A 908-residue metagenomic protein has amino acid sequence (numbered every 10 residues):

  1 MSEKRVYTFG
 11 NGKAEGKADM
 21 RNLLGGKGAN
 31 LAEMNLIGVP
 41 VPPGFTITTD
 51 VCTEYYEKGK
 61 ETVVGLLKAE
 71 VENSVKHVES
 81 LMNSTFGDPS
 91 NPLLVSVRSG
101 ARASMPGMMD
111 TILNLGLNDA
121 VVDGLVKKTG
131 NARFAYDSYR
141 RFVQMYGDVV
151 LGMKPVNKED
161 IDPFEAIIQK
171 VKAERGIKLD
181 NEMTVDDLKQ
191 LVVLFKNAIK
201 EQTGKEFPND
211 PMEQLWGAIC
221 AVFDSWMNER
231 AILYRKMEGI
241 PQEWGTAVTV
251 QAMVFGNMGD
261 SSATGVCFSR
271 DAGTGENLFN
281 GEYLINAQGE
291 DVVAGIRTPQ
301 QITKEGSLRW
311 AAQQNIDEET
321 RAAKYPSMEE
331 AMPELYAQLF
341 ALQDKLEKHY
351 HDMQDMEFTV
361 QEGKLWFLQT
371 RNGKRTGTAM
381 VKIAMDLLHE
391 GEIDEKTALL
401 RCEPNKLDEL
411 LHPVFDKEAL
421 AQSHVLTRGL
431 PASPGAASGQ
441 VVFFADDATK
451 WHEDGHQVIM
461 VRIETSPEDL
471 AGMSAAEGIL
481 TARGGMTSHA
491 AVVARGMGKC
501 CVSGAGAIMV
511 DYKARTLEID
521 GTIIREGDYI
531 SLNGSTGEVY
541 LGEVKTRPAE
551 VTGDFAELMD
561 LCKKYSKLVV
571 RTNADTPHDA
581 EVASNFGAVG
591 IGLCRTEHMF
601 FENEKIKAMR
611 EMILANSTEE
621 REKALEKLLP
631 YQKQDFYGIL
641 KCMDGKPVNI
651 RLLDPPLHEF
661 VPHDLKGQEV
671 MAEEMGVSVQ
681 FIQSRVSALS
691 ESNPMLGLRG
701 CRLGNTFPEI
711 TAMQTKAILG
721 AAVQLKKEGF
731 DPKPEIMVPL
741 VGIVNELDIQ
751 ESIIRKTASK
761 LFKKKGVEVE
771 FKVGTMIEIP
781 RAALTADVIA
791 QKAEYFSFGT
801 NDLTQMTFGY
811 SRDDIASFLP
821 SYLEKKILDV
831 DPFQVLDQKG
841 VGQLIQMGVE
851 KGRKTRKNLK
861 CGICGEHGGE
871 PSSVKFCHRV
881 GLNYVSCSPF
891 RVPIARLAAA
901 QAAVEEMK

Functional and structural regions predicted by a protein language model:
M1-S423, P431, K450, H456-I459 (+12 more regions): Nucleotide/phosphate-binding sheet-loop regions of phosphoryl- and nucleotidyl-transfer enzymes
F45, A482-G484, S503-G506, C594 (+2 more regions): Short beta->alpha connector loops at strand-helix junctions that form conserved, small/polar/Pro-enriched
K76, S80-D88, L517-I519, K727 (+1 more regions): Short mixed-charge
R98-S99, V551, L561-K908: Conserved alpha/beta-domain cores
T249, V442, I459-V461, L480 (+3 more regions): Structural motif
K364-W366, I459, I463-S474, M486-V493 (+7 more regions): Glycine-rich phosphate/ribose-binding loops and adjacent secondary-structure elements that form binding surfaces
R428-E468, I519-E557: Extended, non-globular alpha-helical segments
E477-R483, C501, G862: A short, small-residue-rich loop immediately preceding and capping a beta-strand
